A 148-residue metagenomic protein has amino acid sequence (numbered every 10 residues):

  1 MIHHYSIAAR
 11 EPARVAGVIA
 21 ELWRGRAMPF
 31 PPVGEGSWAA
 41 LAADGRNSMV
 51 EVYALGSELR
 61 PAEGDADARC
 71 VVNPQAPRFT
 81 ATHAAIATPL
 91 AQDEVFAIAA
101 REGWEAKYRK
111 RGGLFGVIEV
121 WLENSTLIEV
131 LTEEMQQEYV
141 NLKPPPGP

Functional and structural regions predicted by a protein language model:
I2-R10, L41-A42, E63-D93, I118-V120: Vicinal oxygen chelate
I7-E58, A97-G112, L122, P144-G147: Core segments of cupin and vicinal oxygen chelate
V15-G17, R60-A62, E94-F96, V130 (+1 more regions): Short acidic, gly/pro-rich beta-turn/loop elements at beta-sheet edges and active-site/ligand-binding grooves
S48-V50, T82, T126: Change "...and in nucleic-acid phosphodiester-cleaving endonucleases..." to "...and in nucleic-acid processing enzymes
Y53-D67, L127-M135: Amphipathic N-proximal alpha-helical interface segments
G56, L90, K110, N124 (+1 more regions): Short, flexible active-site-adjacent loop segments at beta-strand->alpha-helix junctions, enriched in small/polar
V117, W121-P148: Acidic, proline/glycine-rich low-complexity IDRs
